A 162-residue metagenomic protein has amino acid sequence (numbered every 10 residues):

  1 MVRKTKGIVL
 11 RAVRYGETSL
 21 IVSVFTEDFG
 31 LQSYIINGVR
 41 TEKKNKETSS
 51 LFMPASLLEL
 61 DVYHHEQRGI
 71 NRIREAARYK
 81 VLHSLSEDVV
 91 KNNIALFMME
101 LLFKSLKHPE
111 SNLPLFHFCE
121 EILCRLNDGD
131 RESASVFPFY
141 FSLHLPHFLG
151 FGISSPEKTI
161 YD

Functional and structural regions predicted by a protein language model:
M1-S19, F25-D162: Non-catalytic alpha-helical scaffolds and adjoining flexible linkers that form interface surfaces for assembly
